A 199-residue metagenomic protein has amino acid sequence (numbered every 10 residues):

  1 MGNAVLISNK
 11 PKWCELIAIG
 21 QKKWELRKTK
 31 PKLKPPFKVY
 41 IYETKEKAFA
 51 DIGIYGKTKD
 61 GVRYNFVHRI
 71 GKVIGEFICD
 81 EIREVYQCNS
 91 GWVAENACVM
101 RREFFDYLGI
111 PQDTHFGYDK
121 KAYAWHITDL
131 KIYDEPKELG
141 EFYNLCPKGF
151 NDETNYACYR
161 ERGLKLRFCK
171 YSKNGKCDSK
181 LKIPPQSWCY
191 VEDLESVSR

Functional and structural regions predicted by a protein language model:
M1-R199: Structured alpha/beta reader/binder surfaces that contact nucleic acids or chromatin modification marks
